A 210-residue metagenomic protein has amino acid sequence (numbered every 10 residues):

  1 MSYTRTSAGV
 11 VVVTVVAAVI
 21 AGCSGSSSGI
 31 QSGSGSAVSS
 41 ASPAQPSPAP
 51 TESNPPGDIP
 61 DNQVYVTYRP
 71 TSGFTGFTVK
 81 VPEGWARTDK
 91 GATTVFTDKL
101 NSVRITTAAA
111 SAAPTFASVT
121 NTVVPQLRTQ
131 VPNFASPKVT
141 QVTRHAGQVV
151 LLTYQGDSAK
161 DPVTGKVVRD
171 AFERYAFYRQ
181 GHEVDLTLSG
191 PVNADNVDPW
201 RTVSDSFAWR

Functional and structural regions predicted by a protein language model:
S2-N101, Q180, T187-R210: N-terminal targeting sequences that direct proteins away from the cytosol to non-cytosolic compartments
V79-V81, T106-T107, T164-K166: Short amphipathic beta-strand/extended segments with alternating polar/hydrophobic composition
A86, P125-P132, D157, D205-W209: Sec-exported extracytoplasmic/periplasmic mature domains
T97-T122: A short acidic-to-branched-hydrophobic micro-motif
V103, V149-V150, V184: Short, isolated positions in well-ordered beta-strands
S111-A113, S158-A159, E183, G190-A194: Solvent-exposed loop/turn segments at secondary-structure junctions within structured extracellular/periplasmic domains
S118, T122, Q126, P199-T202: Extracytoplasmic/secreted proteins, especially bacterial periplasmic and envelope-associated proteins
R128-F177: Signature of long, low-cysteine stretches enriched in small and polar/charged residues
